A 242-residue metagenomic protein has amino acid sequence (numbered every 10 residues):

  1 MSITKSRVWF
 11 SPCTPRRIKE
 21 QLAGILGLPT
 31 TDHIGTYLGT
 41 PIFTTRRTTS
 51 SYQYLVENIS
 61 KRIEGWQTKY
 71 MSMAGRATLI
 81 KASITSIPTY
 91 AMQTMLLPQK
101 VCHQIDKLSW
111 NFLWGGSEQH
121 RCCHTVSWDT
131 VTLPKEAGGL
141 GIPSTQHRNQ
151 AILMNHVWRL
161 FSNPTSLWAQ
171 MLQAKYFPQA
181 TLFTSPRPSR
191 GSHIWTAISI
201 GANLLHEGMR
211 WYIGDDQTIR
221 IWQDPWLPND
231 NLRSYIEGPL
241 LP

Functional and structural regions predicted by a protein language model:
M1-P242: A helix-boundary/hinge signal
